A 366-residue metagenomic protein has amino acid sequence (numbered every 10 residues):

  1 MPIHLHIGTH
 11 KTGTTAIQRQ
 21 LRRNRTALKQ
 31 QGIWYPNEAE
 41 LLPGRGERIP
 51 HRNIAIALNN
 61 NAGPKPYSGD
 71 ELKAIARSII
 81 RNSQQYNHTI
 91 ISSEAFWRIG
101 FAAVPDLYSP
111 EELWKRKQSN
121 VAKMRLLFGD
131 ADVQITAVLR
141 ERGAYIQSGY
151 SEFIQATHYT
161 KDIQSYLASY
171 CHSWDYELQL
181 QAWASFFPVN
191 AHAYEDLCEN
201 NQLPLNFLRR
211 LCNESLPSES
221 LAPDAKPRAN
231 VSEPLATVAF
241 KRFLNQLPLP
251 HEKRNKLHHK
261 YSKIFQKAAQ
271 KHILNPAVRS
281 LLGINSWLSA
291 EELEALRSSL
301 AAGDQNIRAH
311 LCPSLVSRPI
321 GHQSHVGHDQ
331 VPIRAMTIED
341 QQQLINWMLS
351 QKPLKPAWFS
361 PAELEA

Functional and structural regions predicted by a protein language model:
M1-A366: Anion-recognition interface
